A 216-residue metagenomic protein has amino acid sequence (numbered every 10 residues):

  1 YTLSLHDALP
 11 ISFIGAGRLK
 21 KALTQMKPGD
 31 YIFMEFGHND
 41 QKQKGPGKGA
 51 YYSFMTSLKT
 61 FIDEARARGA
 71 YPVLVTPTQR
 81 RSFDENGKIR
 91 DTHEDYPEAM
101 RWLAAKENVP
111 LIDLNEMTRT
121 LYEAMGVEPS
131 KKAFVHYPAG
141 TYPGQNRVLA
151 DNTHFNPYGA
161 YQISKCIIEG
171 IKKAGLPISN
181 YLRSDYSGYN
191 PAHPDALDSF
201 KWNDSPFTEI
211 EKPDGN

Functional and structural regions predicted by a protein language model:
Y1-L9: Short, small-residue-biased leader/transition segments that mark boundaries at the very start of proteins
P10-G17: Structural motif
G17-R183, S205, K212-N216: Alpha-helical cap/lid subdomain in secreted, periplasmic, or secretory-pathway luminal O-acyl-processing enzymes
S184-W202: A short, charged, Gly/Pro-tolerant segment at domain boundaries
